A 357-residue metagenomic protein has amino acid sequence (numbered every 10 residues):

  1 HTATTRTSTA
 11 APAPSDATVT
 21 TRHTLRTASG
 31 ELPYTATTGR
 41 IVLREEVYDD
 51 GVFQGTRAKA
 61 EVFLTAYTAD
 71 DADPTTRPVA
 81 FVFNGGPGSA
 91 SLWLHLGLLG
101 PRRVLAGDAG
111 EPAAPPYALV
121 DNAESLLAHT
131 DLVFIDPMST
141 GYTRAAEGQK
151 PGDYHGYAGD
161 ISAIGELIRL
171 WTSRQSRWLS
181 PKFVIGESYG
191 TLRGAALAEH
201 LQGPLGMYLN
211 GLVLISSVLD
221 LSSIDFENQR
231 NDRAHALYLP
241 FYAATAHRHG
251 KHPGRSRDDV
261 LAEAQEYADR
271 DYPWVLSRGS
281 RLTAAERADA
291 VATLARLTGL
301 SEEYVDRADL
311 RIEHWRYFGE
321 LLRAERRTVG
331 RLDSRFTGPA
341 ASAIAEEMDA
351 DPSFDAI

Functional and structural regions predicted by a protein language model:
T2-R6, Y48-D153: N-terminal cap/lid subdomain of alpha/beta-hydrolase-fold enzymes
A13-D71: N-terminal cap/lid segment of alpha/beta-hydrolase-fold proteins
E46-Y48, L105-R177, S223-I224, D232-A236 (+4 more regions): Active-site-proximal cap/loop segments of hydrolase catalytic domains
N84, I185, V213-S216: Alpha/beta-hydrolase-fold catalytic nucleophile elbow
R102-L105, A198, Q202-L300: A catalytic-pocket lid/entrance helix-loop region that shapes and gates access to the active site across common
S176-Y189: Alpha/beta-hydrolase fold nucleophile elbow
G190-A195: Catalytic nucleophile loop
G279-I357: Alpha/beta-hydrolase fold catalytic core
